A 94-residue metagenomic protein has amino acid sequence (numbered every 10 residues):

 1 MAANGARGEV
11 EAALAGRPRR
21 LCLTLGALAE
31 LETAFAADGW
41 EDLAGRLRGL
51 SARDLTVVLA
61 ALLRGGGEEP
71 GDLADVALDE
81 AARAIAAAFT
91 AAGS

Functional and structural regions predicted by a protein language model:
A2-R7, L25-S94: Short, surface-exposed, charged amphipathic helix/loop patches that serve as local interaction elements
A12: Short aromatic-centered micro-motifs
